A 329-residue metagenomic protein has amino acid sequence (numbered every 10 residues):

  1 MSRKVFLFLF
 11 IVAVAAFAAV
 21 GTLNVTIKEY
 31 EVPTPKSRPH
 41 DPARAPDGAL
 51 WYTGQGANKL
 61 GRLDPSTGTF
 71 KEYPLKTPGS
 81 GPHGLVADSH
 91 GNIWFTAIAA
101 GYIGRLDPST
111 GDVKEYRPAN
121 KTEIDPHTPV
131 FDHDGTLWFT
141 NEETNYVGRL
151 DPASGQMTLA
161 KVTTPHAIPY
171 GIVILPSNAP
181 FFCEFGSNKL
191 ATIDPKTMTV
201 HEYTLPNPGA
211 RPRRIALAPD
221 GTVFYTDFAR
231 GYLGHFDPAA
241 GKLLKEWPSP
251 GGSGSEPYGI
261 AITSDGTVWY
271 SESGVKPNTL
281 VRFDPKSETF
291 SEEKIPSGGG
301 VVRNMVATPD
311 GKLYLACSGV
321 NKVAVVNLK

Functional and structural regions predicted by a protein language model:
F8-A16: Bacterial N-terminal signal peptides
V20-K36: A short helix->beta-strand "capping" segment at the edge of beta-propeller domains
K28-V32, K71-P74, K114-P118, Q156-V162 (+3 more regions): A short beta-strand motif characteristic of beta-propeller blades
P35-D47, P78-H90, K121-D134, T164-A179 (+5 more regions): Beta-rich, blade/repeat-based domains predominating in secreted/periplasmic proteins but also intracellular
L50-G56, I93-A99, L137-E143, P180-G186 (+3 more regions): Conserved beta-strand positions in repeat-built beta-propeller and related beta-rich domains
K59-R62, G101-R105, N145-R149, K189-A191 (+3 more regions): A short loop-to-beta-strand structural motif that recurs across blades of beta-propeller domains
D64-G68, D107-G111, D151-G155, D194-M198 (+3 more regions): Short loop/turn segments that connect beta-strands within beta-propeller blades
G300-K329: Blade-level signature of beta-propeller repeat domains, shared across WD40, Kelch, NHL, RCC1 and BNR/Asp-box propellers
